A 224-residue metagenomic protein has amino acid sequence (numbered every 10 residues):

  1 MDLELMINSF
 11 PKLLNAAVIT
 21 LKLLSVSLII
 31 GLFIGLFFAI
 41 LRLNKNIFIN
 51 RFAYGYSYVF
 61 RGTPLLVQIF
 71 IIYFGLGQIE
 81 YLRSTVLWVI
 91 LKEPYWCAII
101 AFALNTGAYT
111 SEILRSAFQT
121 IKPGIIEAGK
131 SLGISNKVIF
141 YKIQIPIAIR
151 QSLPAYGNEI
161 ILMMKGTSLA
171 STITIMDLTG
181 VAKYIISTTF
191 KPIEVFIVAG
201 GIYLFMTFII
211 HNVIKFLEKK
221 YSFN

Functional and structural regions predicted by a protein language model:
M1-N224: Transmembrane alpha-helices and adjacent helix-loop boundaries
